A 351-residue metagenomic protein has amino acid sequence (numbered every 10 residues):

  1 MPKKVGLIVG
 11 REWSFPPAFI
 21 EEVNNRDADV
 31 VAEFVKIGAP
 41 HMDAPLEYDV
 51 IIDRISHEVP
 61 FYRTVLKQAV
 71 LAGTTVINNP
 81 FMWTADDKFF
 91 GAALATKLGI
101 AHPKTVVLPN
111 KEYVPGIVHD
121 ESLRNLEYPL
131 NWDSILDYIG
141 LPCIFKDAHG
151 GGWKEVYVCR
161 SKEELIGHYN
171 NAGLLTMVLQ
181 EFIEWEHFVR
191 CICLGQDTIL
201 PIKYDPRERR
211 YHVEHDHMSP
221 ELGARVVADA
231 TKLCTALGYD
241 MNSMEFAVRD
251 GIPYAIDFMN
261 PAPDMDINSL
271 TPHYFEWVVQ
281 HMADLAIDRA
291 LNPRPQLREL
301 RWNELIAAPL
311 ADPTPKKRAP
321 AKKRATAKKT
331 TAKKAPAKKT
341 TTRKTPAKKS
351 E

Functional and structural regions predicted by a protein language model:
M1-V9, G73, F81-F188, P220 (+1 more regions): Active-site nucleotide/adenylate-binding loops and adjacent lid/helix of ATP-dependent enzymes
V9-E121: Conserved N-proximal alpha/beta basic substrate-recognition cap immediately N-terminal to, or forming the N-lobe
L46, I100, I139, Y239 (+1 more regions): Structured loop/turn residues at beta-strand edges in well-structured enzyme cores
I51, I77, I144, S243 (+1 more regions): Generic enzyme active-site microenvironment
S56-H57, M259-F275: Glycine-rich phosphate/pyrophosphate-binding beta-alpha loops
A172-T176, F182-E214, V227-S243, A247-Y254 (+1 more regions): Phosphate-binding core of ATP-grasp and ATP-grasp-like enzymes
R209-A255, W277-P309: A long amphipathic alpha-helix within ATP-dependent nucleotide-binding catalytic cores
P315-E351: Intrinsically disordered, polybasic Lys/Arg-rich low-complexity tracts
